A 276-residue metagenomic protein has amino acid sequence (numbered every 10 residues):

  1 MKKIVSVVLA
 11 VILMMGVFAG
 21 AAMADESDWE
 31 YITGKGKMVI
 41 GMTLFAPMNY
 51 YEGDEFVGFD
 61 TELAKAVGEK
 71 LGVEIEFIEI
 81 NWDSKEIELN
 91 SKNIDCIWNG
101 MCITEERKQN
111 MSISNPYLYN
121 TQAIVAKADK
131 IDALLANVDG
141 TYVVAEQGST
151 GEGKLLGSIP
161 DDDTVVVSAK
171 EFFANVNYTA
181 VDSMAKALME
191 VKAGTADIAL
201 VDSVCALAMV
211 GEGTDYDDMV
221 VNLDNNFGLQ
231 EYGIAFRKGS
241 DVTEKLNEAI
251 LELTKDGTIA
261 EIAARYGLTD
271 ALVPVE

Functional and structural regions predicted by a protein language model:
M15-S27: Sec-dependent signal peptide cleavage junction
A24-G100, R265: Extracytoplasmic small-molecule ligand-binding "clamshell" domains of the periplasmic binding protein/Venus flytrap
D25-S27, T150-Y178, D218-V220, E248-E276: Ligand-binding clefts/hinges and TM-proximal coupling segments of bilobed small-molecule sensing domains
I40-T43, I113-L134, I234-K238: Hydrophobic/proline-rich hinge and linker segments of small-molecule sensing/allosteric domains, predominantly
K65-K70, I78-E79, D83-I97, N110-S112 (+2 more regions): Short helices/loops that flank or line small-molecule/ion binding pockets
S84, M101-Q109, G153-S158, A185 (+1 more regions): A ligand-binding cleft/hinge motif common to bilobed small-molecule-binding domains
Y119-A126, S203, L207-L251, T269-E276: Periplasmic-binding protein-like
A126-Q147, S158, D162-D163: Flexible hinge/capping segments at coil-to-helix
